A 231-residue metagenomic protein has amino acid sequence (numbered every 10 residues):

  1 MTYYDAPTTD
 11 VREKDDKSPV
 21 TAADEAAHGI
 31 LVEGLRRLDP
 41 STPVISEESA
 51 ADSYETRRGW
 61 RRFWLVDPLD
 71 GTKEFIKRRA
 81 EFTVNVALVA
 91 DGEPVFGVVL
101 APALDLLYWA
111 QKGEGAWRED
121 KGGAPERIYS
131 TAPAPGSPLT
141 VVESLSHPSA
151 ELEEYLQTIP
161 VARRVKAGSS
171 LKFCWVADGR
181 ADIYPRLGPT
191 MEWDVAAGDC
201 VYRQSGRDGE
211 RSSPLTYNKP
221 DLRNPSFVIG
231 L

Functional and structural regions predicted by a protein language model:
M1-L69, A150, E154-Q157: N-terminal subdomain of lithium-sensitive/metallo-dependent phosphomonoesterases centered on the IMPase/IPPase/PAP
Y3, D24, L35, T72 (+5 more regions): Residue-level signal for inorganic ion chemistry
K14, E47, S144, A167 (+1 more regions): Conserved beta-strand termini and adjacent loop/short-helix elements that scaffold enzyme active sites in alpha/beta
P43-S49, R207-L222: Acidic, metal-binding active-site segment of PIN/NYN-like and related structure-specific nucleases
W60-V99: Glycine-rich active-site/cofactor-binding loop and its immediate structural neighborhood
V86-C174, I183, L215, L222-L231: Acidic beta-strand-loop-alpha-helix segment within the catalytic core of divalent metal-dependent phosphate-processing
K172-D178, A197-Q204: Acidic, metal-associated active-site segment
D178-I183, G206-D208: Alpha-to-beta junction loops
